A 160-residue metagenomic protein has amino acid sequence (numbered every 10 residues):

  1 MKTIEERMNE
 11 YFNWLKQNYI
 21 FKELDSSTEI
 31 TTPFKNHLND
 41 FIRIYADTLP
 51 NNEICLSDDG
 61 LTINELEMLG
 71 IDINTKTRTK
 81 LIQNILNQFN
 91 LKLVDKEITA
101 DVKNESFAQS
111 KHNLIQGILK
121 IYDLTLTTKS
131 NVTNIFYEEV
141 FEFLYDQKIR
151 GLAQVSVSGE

Functional and structural regions predicted by a protein language model:
M1-K111: Nuclease-adjacent, charged terminal/linker segments that flank catalytic cores
E97-G159: Solvent-exposed, charged helical/coil patches that constitute nucleic-acid or partner-interaction surfaces
